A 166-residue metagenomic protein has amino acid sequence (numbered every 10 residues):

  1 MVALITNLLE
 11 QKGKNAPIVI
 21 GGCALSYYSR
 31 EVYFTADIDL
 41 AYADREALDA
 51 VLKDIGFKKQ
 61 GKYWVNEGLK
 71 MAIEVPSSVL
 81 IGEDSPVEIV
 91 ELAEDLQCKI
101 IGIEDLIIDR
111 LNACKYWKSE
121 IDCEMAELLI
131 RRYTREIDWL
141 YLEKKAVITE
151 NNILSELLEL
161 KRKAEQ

Functional and structural regions predicted by a protein language model:
M1-Q166: Compositionally biased terminal segments of proteins
